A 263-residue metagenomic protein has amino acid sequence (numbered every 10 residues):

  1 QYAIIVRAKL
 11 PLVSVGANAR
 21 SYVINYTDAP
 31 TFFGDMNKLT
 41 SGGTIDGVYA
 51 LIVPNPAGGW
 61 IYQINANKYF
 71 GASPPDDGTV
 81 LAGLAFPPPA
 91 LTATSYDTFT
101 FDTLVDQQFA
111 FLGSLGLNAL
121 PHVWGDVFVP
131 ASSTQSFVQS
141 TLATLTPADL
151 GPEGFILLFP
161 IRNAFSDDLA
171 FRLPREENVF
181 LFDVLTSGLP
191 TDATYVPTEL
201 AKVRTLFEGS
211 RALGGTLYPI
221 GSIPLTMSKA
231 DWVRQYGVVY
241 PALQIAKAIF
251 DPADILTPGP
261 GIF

Functional and structural regions predicted by a protein language model:
Q1-S136, A143, P152: C-terminal substrate-binding/cap subdomain adjacent to the FAD-binding core in PCMH-type and related FAD-linked
D35-G42, S136-D149, K202-L213, A242: Generic non-transmembrane alpha-helical segments
D46-V53, G151-D167, G215-I223: A short glycine-rich, hydrophobically flanked beta-strand micro-motif that places a catalytic Asp/Glu for divalent metal
I52-P54, A66-K68, A131, P160-R162 (+2 more regions): Active-site proximal loops enriched in glycine and acidic residues that flank catalytic Cys/His/Asp and coordinate
G58-I61, V105-G116, N163-E176, M227-P241: Short glycine/threonine-rich loop-to-helix capping motif typified by GTGT followed within a few residues by an Asp-Pro
A110-G113, V123, R211-F263: Activity-critical C-terminal alpha-helical subdomain
S132-P190: C-terminal structural cap/anchor segments
T134-Q135, F180, G188-A212, T216: Extended C-terminal subregions enriched in glycine
